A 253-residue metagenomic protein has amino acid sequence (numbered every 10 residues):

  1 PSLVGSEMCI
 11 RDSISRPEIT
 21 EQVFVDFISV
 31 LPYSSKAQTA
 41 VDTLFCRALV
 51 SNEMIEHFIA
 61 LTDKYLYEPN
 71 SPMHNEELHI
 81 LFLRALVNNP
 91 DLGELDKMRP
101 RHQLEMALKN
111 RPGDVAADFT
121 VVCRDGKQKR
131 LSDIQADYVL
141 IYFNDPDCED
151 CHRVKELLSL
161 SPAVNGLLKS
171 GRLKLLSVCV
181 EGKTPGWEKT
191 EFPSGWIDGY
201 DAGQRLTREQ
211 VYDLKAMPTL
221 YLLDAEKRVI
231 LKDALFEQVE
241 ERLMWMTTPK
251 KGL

Functional and structural regions predicted by a protein language model:
P1-G5, C9-D12: Single conserved hydrophobic/aromatic residue that forms the stacking wall/gate of nucleotide- or nucleobase-binding
P17-L104: Extracytoplasmic c-type cytochrome modules immediately beyond a signal peptide or single-pass transmembrane anchor
E76-V122, S132-D133, V164, L253: N-proximal helix/coil linker or "cap" segments that precede and/or mark the start of modular domains
K129-S159, K174-V178: Short active-site neighborhood of thiol/selenol oxidoreductases, capturing the structured segment around
R153-E191, Q204-R208: Structural microenvironment flanking redox-active thiols in thiol-disulfide oxidoreductases
E188-Y221, A225-E226: Short, internal strand/loop/helix patches that form the active-site neighborhood or redox-interaction surface
A216-T219, D224-L253: Non-catalytic, surface beta->alpha helical segment in thiol-disulfide oxidoreductase systems
